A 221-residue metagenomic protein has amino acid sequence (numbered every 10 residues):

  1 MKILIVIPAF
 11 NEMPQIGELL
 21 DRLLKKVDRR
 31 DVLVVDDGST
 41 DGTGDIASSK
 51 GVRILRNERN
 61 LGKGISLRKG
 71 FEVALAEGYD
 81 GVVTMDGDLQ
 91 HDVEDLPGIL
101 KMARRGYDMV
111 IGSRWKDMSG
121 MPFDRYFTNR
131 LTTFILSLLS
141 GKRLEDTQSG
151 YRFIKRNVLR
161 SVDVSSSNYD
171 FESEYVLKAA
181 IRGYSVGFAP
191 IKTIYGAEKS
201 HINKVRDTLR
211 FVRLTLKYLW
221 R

Functional and structural regions predicted by a protein language model:
K2-L4: Cell-envelope/extracellular polymer assembly enzymes that use nucleotide-activated donors
A9, V35-D37, N57: Conserved sequence signature across two-component system core domains
N11-K25: Short, well-formed alpha-helical segments that are part of the catalytic scaffolds of diverse glycosyltransferases
E12-Q15, S39, D92: Donor nucleotide-sugar binding loop of glycosyltransferases
D36-G44, L89: A conserved acidic beta->alpha catalytic loop
N57-A76, V93-Y169, Y195-W220: Acceptor/aglycone-binding surface of glycosyltransferases and processive sugar-polymer synthases
Y79-D88: Short beta-strand-to-loop acidic/aromatic patch adjacent to the donor-nucleotide binding site
K142-R143, S165-S167, V176-I194: Catalytic donor-sugar/metal-binding loop of nucleotide-sugar-dependent glycosyltransferases
